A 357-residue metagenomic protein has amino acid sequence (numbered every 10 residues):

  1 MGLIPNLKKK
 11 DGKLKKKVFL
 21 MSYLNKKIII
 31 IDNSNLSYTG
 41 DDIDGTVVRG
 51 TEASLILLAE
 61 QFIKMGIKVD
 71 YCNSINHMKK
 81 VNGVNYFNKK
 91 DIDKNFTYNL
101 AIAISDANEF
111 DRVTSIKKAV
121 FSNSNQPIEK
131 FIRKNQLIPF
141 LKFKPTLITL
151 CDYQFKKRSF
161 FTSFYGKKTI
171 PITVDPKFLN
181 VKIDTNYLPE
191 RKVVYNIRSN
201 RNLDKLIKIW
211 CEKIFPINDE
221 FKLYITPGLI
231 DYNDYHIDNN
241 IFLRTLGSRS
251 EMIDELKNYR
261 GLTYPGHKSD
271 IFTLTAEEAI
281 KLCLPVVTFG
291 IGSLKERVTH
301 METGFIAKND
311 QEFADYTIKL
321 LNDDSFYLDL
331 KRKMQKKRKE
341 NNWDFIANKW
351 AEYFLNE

Functional and structural regions predicted by a protein language model:
I29-I31, Y98-D106, D111-E129, T146-T149 (+1 more regions): Active-site proximal beta-strand in glycosyltransferases
L57, K308, S325-L355: A charged, aromatic-enriched C-terminal amphipathic alpha-helix characteristic of glycosyltransferases across folds
Y153, T173: Carbohydrate-associated surface elements
P176, T185-R249: Conserved catalytic-core segment of nucleotide-activated headgroup transferases in glycan assembly
D234, I291-M301, F305-I306: Short acidic/histidine- and often glycine-rich active-site loop of Leloir-type glycosyltransferases that engages
I253, A276-K281, K295-E296: Short alpha-helical segment that forms part of, or immediately flanks, the ligand-binding pocket in carbohydrate-active
K257-I271, L284: Acidic donor-binding loop of glycosyltransferase active sites
H300-Q311, K319-D324: Conserved acidic donor-binding segment of nucleotide-sugar-dependent glycosyltransferases
